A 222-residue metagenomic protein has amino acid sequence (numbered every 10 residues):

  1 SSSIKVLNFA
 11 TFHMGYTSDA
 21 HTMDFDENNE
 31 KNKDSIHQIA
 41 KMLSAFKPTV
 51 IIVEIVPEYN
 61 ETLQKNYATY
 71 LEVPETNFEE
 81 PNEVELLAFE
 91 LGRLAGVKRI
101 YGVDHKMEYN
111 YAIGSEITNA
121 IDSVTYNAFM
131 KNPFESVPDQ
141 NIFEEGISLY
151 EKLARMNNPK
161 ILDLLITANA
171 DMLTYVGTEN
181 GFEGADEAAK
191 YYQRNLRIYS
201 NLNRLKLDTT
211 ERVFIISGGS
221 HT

Functional and structural regions predicted by a protein language model:
S1-L7: Beta-strand-turn-beta hairpins that frame and shape the catalytic cleft of phosphate-ester-processing enzymes
F12-N32: Acidic/histidine-rich helix-loop elements that form or flank divalent-metal/phosphate-binding sites at the catalytic
H13-G15, P57-N60, K106-Y109, G219-T222: Solvent-exposed loop/turn segments at secondary-structure junctions within structured extracellular/periplasmic domains
E30-A40, S200: N-terminal post-signal-peptidase region of extra-cytosolic proteins
L43, K47-V53: Proline-aspartate-enriched helix->loop->beta-strand connector
T62-L205: Hydrophobic, often amphipathic alpha-helical segments used for membrane interaction and targeting
L202, R212-T222: C-terminal structured interaction module
